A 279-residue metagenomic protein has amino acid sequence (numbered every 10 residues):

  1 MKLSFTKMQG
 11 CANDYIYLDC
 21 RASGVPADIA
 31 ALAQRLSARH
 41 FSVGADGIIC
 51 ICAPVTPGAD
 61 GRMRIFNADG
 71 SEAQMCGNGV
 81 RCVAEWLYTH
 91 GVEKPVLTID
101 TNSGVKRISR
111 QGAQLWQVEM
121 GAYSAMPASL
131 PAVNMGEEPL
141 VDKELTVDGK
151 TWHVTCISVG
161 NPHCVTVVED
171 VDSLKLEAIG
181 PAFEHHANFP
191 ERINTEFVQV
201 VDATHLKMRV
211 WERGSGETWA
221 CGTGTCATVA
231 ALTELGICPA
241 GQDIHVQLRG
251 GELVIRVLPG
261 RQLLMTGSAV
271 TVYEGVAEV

Functional and structural regions predicted by a protein language model:
M1-A113, V165-V279: A glycine-rich beta-to-alpha transition motif near the start of alpha/beta enzyme domains, typified by
A113-Y123: Membrane helix-loop-helix hairpins that form the core translocation module of multi-pass transporters
S124-H153: Active-site glycine-rich loop that binds ribose-phosphate moieties when present
